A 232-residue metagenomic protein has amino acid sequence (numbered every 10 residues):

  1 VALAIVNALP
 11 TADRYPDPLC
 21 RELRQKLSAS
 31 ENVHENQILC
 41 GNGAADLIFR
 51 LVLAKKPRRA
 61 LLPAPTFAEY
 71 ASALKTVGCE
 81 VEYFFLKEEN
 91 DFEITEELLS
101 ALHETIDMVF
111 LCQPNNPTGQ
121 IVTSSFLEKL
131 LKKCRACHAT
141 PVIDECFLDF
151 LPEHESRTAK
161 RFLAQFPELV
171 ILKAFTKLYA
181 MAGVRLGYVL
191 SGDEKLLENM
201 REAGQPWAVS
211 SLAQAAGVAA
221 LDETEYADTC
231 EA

Functional and structural regions predicted by a protein language model:
V1, A44-A45, F67, Q113-P117 (+2 more regions): Short glycine-rich anion-binding loops that position phosphate/pyrophosphate groups of nucleotides and phosphorylated
V1-G43, R50: N-terminal small-domain helix-loop-helix segment of the aminotransferase-like
A2, L19, E168-A232: PLP-dependent aminotransferase class I/II
D13, R21, L53-L111: PLP-dependent aminotransferase-like
K75, E93-T105, P117-P141, E145-L178: Active-site pre-lysine segment of PLP-dependent enzymes
